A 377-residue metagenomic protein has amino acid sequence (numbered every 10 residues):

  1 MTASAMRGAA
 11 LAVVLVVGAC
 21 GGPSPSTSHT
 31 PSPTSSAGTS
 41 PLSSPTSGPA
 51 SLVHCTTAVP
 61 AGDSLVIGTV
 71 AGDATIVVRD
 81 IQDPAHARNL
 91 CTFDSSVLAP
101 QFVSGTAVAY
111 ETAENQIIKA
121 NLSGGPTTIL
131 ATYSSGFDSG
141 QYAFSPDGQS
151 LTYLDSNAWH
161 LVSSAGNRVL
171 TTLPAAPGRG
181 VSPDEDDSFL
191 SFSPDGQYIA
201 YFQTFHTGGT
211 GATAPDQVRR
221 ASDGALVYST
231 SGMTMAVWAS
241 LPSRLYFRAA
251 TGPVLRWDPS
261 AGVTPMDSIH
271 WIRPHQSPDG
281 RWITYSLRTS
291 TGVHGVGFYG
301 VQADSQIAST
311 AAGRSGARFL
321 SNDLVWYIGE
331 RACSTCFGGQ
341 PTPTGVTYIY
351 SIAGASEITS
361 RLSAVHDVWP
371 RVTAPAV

Functional and structural regions predicted by a protein language model:
M1-A10: Bacterial N-terminal signal peptides that target proteins for export
V16-A19: C-terminal motif of bacterial Sec signal peptides marking the signal peptidase cleavage site
G21-H29: Bacterial lipoprotein signal-peptidase II cleavage site
S35-V377: Sequence signature of WD/YWTD-type beta-propeller architectures
